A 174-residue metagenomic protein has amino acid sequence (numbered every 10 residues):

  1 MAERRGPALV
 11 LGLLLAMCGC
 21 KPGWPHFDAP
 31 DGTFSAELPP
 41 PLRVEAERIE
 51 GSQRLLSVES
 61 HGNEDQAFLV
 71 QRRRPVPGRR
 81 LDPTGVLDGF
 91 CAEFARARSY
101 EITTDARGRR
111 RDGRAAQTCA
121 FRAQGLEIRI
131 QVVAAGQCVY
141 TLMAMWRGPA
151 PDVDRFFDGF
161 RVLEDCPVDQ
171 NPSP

Functional and structural regions predicted by a protein language model:
M1-R4: N-terminal secretory signal peptides that target proteins for export/translocation
A8-C18: Bacterial N-terminal signal peptides
G19-G23: Bacterial signal peptide processing site
H26, D105-G108: Beta-strand-rich interaction surfaces with strong enrichment in secreted/lumenal proteins
F27-E50: Post-signal peptide N-terminal segment of mature Sec-exported envelope proteins
S52-D82, L87-C91, R110-P174: Short, well-structured beta-strand
A95-T104: A short, amphipathic edge element
